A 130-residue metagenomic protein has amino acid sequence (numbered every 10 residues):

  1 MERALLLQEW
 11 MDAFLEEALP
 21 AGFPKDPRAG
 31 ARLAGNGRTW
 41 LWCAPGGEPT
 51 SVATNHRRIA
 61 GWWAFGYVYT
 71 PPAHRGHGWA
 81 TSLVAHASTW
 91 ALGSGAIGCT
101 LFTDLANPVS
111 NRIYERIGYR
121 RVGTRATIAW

Functional and structural regions predicted by a protein language model:
M1-A21: Short amphipathic alpha-helix that is part of the acyltransferase structural core
E2, A60, P108-V109: Short alpha-helical
L19-Y69: A conserved beta-strand-loop-helix scaffold within acyl/acetyltransferase catalytic domains
G37, G123-T127: Short hydrophobic/aromatic beta-strand or adjacent loop that forms the aromatic wall/cage of a ligand/substrate-binding
G66-P72, G76-G93, N111-R116: Conserved acetyl-CoA-binding loop-helix of GNAT-fold acetyltransferases
A91-T103: Conserved GNAT acetyl-CoA-binding A-motif
L101-N111, I128-W130: Conserved beta-strand-loop-alpha-helix junction that forms the acyl-donor binding cleft
E115-T124: Conserved acetyl-CoA-binding loop of GNAT-fold acetyltransferases
